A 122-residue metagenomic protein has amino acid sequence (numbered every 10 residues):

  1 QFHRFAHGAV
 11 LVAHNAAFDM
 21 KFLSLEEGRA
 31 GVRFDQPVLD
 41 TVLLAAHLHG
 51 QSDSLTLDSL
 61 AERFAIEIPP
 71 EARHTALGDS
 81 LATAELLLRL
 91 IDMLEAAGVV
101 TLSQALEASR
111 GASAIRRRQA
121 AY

Functional and structural regions predicted by a protein language model:
Q1-Q51, E85: Conserved DEDDh/DEDDy metal-dependent 3′-5′ exonuclease domain
A6, V10, A65-I68, I91: Short amphipathic alpha-helical interaction patches enriched in hydrophobic/aromatic residues with interspersed Lys/Arg
N15, Q36, P70-A72, S103: A generic structural-conservation signal
F18, L44, L48, L81 (+1 more regions): Hydrophobic/basic alpha-helical segments enriched in Actinobacteria
A30-V32, I66-R73, L94-E95: Short, polar/flexible loop-turn hinges at active-site or ligand-entry regions and domain interfaces
V42-A84: Active-site-proximal helix-loop-helix substrate-binding element of RNase H-like nuclease domains
A84-Y122: Acidic two-metal-ion nuclease catalytic site recognized across multiple nuclease folds, prominently DnaQ/RNase D-T
